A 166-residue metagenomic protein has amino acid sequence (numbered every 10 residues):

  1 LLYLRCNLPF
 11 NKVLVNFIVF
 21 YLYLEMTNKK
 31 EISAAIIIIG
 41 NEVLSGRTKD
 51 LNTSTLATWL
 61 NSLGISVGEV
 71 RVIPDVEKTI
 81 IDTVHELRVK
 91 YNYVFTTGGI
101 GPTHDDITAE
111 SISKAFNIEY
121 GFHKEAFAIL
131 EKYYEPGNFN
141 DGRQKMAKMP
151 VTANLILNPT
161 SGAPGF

Functional and structural regions predicted by a protein language model:
L4, L8, L14-F17, L22-L24: Short hydrophobic targeting helices and cationic amphipathic motifs that mediate membrane/organellar targeting
M26-K30: Eukaryotic N-terminal low-complexity, Ser/Thr- and Lys/Arg-rich leader segments that predominantly function as
E31, S54-A115, K132-E135, M146: N-terminal small/polar loop signature for handling phosphorylated ligands or for N-terminal nucleophile
A34-I36: Conserved hydrophobic helix-helix packing surfaces used for dimerization/oligomerization
I38, L44, T96-G99, T103 (+1 more regions): Short glycine/serine/threonine-biased micro-segments
I39, V43-T53: Glycine- and acidic-residue-enriched helix-capping/strand-helix junction motifs
I107-F166: Proline/glycine-rich low-complexity loops and linkers
